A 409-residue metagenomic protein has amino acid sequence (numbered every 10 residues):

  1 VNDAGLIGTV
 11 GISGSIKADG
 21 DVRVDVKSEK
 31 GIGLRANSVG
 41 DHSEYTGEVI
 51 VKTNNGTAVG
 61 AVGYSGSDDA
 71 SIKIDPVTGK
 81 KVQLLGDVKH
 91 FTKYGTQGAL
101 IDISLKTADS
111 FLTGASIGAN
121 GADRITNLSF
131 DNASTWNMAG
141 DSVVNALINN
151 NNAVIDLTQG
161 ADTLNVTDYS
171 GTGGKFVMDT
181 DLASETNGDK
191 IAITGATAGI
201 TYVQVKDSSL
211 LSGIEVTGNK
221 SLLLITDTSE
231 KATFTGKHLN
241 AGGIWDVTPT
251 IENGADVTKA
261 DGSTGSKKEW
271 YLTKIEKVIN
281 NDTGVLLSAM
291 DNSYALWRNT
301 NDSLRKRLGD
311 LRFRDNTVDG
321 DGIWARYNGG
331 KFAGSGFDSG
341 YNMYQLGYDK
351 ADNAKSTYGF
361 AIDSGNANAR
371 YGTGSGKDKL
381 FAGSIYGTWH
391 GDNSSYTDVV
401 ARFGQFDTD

Functional and structural regions predicted by a protein language model:
D3-G11, S15, G31-A36, A58-A61 (+3 more regions): Structural detector of coil-to-beta-strand junctions
G14, G20-V22, G47, A70 (+7 more regions): One face of beta-strands
D21, R35, E48, S71 (+1 more regions): Extracellular Ser/Thr- and Pro-rich, acidic-biased low-complexity repeat/linker "stalks"
V24-V26: Conserved "HGTGT" condensation-loop signature of ketosynthase/thiolase-family condensing enzymes that catalyze
V39, E44, T53, A58 (+3 more regions): Extracellular beta-solenoid/beta-roll
V62, G118, Y371-S375: Alpha-helix capping and helix-loop boundary segments enriched in small/acidic/polar residues
V278-D409: Outer membrane beta-barrel translocator domains of Type V secretion systems
